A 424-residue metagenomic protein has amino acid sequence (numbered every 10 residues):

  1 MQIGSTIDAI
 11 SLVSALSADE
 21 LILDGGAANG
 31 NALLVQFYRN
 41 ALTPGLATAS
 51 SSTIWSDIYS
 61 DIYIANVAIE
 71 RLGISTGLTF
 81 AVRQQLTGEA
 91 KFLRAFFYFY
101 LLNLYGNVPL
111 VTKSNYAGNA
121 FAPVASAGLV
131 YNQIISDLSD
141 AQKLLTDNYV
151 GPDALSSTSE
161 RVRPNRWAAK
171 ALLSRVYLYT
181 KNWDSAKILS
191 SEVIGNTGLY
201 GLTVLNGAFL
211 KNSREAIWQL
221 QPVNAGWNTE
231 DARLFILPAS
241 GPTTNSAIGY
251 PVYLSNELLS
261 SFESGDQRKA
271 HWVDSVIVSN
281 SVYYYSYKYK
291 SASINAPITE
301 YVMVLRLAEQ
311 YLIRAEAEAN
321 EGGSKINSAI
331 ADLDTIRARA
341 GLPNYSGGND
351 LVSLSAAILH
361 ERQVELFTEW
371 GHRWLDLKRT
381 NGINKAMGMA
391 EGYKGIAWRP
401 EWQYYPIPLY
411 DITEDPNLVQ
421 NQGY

Functional and structural regions predicted by a protein language model:
M1-L21, E414-Y424: Acidic, glycine-rich segments characteristic of secretory precursors and extracytoplasmic regions
I7-G25, D147-L234, Y345-V352: Short, surface-exposed recognition loops and adjoining beta-strand edges that mediate ligand/DNA contacts, enriched
A32-Y105, F121, A125-G128, L145 (+3 more regions): Conserved, well-structured interaction surfaces
I62-A65, Y131, L138, S190 (+1 more regions): Inward-facing hydrophobic residues that define packing positions of alpha-helical scaffold repeats
Q133, E230, G348-Y424: Long, intrinsically disordered, low-complexity segments
W183, S324-I326: TPR-repeat structural position
K187-M303, L307, E365, W402-L409 (+2 more regions): Hydrophobic-face positions in mid-chain alpha helices that act as interaction patches
